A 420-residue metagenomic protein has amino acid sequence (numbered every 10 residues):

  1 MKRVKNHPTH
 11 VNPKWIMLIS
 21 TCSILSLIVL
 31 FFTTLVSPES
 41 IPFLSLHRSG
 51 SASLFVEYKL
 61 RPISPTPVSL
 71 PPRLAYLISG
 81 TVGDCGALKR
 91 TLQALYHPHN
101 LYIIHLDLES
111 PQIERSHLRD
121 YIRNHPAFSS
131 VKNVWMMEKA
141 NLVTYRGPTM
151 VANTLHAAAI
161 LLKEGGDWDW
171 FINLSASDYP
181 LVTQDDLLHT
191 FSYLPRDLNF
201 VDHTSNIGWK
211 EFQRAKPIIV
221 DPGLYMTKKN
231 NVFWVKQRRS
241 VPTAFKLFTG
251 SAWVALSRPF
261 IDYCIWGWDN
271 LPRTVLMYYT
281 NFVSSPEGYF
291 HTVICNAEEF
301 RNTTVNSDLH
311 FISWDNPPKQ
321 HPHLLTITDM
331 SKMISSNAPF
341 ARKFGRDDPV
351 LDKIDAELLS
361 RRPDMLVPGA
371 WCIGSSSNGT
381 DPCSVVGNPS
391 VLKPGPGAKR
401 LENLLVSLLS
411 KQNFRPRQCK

Functional and structural regions predicted by a protein language model:
K2-K420: ER/Golgi luminal nucleotide-sugar-dependent glycosyltransferases, focusing on the catalytic module
